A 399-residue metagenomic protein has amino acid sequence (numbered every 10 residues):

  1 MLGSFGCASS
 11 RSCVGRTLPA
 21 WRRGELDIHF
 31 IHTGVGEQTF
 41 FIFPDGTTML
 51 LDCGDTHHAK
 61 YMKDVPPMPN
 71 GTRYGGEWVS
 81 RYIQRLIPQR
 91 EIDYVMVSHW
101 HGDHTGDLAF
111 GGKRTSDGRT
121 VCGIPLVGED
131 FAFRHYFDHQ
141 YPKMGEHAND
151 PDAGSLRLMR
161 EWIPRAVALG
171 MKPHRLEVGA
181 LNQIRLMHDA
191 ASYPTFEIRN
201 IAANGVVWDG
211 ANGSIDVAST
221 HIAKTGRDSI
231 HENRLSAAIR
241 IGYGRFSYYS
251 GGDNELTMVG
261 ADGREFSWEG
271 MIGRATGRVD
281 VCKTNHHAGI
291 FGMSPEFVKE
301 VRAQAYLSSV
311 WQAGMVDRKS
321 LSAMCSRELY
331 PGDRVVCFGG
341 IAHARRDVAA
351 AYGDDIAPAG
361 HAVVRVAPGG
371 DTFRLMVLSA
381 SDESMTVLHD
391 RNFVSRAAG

Functional and structural regions predicted by a protein language model:
M1-G3: N-terminal export leaders
F5-D27, T33, Y82, P88-Q89 (+3 more regions): Flexible, acidic/histidine-containing loops and adjacent segments that form or flank the divalent-metal
W21, G46-M96, G112-L126, T257-A275: Pre-active-site segment of Zn-dependent metallo-hydrolases
I28-H29, M49-L51, M96, Y248-S250 (+1 more regions): Residue-level marker for buried hydrophobic side chains located in beta-strands that build the well-ordered beta-sheet
H32, F41, D52, H99 (+6 more regions): Divalent metal-coordination and catalytic microenvironments
E37-F41, M49-L51, H57-M62, V207-N212 (+2 more regions): Short, solvent-exposed loop/turn elements at domain surfaces
I92-D103, C282-H286: Metallo-beta-lactamase
D138, S267-A362: Long, structured stretches of catalytic cores involved in phosphate-ester chemistry, encompassing
